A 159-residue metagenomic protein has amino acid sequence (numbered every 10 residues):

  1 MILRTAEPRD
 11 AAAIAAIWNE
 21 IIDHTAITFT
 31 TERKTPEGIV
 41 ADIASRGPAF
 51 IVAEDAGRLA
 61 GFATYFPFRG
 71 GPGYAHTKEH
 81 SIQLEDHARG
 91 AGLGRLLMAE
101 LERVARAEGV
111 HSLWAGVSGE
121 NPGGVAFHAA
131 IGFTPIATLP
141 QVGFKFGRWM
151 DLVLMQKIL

Functional and structural regions predicted by a protein language model:
M1, R58-F62, M150: Glycine-rich phosphate/pyrophosphate-binding loop shared by adenosine-nucleotide-utilizing enzymes
I2-A16: A short beta-loop-alpha structural element at the N-terminal edge of CoA-dependent acyl/N-acetyltransferase catalytic
A16-R33, D42: Helix-loop element at the rim of GNAT/NAT acetyltransferase active sites that forms part of the acceptor-substrate
T31-H87, M98-A99, V104, I158-L159: Acetyl-CoA-dependent GNAT
T64-P67, P72, W114-V117, A129 (+1 more regions): Conserved catalytic-core motifs of GNAT/GCN5-like acyltransferases
R89, A115-V125: Conserved beta-strand-loop-alpha-helix junction that forms the acyl-donor binding cleft
G90-R103, A126-A130: Conserved acetyl-CoA-binding loop-helix of GNAT-fold acetyltransferases
A105-V117: Conserved GNAT acetyl-CoA-binding A-motif
